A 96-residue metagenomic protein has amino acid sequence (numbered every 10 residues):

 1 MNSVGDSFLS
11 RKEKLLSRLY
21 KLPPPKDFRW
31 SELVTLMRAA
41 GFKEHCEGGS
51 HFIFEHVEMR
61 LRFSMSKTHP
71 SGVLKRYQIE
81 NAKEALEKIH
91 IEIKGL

Functional and structural regions predicted by a protein language model:
M1-G48, V57-L96: Basic nucleic-acid-binding interfaces
